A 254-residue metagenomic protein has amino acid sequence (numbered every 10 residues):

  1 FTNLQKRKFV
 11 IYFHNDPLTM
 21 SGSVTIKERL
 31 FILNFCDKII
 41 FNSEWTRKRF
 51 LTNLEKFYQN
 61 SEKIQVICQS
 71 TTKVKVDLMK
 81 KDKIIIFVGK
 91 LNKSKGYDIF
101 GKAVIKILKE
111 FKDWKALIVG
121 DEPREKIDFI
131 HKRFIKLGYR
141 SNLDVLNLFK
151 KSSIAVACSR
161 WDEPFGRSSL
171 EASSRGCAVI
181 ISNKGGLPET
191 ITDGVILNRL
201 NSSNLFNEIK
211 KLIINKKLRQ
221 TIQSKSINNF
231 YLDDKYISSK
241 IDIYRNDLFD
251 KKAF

Functional and structural regions predicted by a protein language model:
T2-T19, I39-I40: Active-site proximal beta-strand in glycosyltransferases
P17, W45-T46, Q65-V76, P123: Short beta-strand->alpha-helix junction loop in the catalytic core of nucleotide-activated group-transfer enzymes
R29, N34-S61: A short, active-site helix/loop in glycosyltransferases that binds the activated sugar's phosphate group
K75, K217-A253: A charged, aromatic-enriched C-terminal amphipathic alpha-helix characteristic of glycosyltransferases across folds
D77-K95, G101-I105: Conserved donor-binding/catalytic core segment of Leloir-type glycosyltransferases
E125-L146: Nucleotide-activated donor-binding/catalytic signature segment of Leloir-type glycosyltransferases, i.e., the conserved
K150-P164, C177: Acidic donor-binding loop of glycosyltransferase active sites
G194-S203, K211-K217: Conserved acidic donor-binding segment of nucleotide-sugar-dependent glycosyltransferases
